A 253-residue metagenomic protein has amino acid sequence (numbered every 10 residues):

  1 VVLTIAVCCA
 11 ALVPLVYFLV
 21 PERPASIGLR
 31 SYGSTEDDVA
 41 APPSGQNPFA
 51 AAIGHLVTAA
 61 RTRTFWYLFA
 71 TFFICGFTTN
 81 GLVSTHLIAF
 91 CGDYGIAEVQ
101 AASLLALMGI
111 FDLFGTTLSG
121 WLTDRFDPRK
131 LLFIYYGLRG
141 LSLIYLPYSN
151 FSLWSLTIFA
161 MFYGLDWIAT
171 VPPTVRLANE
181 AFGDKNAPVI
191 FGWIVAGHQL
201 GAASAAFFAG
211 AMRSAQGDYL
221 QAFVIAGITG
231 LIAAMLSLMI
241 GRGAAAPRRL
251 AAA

Functional and structural regions predicted by a protein language model:
V2-F18, F223-L238: Symmetry-related core transmembrane helices of the 12-TM Major Facilitator Superfamily/SLC fold
V57-S119, A205: Extracytoplasmic gate region of multi-pass secondary transporters
F73, S155-A169: Hydrophobic core of transmembrane alpha-helices in multi-pass small-molecule transporters, especially MFS/SLC-type
C91-G92, L122-T123, A209-G217: Interfacial helix-cap and linker-helix signal at transmembrane-aqueous boundaries of multi-pass secondary transporters
R125-Y136: Cytoplasmic membrane-interface "Motif A"-like loop-to-helix N-cap segments of 12-TM Major Facilitator Superfamily
L138-F151: C-terminal ends and interior cores of transmembrane alpha-helices in multi-pass membrane transporters/permeases
A169-F182: Intracellular juxtamembrane helix-capping segments at the cytosolic ends of symmetry-related transmembrane helices
A181-Q216: A late C-terminal transmembrane helix in Major Facilitator Superfamily
